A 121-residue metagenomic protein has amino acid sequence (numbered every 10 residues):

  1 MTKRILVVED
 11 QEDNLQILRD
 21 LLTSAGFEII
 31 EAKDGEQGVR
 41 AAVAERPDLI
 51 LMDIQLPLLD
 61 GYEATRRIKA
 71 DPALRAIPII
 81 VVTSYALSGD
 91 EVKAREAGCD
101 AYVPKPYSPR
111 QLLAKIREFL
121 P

Functional and structural regions predicted by a protein language model:
Q16-S24: Charged docking surfaces used in two-component/phosphorelay signaling
G26-K33, A41, V103: Short hydrophobic/Thr-rich beta-strand motif most characteristic of the beta2 strand and flanking loop of CheY-like
E31, L56-L59, S88, E96: Residue-level signal for the "D+5" position in two-component response regulator receiver
E45-L51, L56: Active-site beta3 strand of CheY-like receiver
P57, R75, L87, K105-P106: The feature encodes the CheY-like receiver
Y107-I116: C-terminal output helix
